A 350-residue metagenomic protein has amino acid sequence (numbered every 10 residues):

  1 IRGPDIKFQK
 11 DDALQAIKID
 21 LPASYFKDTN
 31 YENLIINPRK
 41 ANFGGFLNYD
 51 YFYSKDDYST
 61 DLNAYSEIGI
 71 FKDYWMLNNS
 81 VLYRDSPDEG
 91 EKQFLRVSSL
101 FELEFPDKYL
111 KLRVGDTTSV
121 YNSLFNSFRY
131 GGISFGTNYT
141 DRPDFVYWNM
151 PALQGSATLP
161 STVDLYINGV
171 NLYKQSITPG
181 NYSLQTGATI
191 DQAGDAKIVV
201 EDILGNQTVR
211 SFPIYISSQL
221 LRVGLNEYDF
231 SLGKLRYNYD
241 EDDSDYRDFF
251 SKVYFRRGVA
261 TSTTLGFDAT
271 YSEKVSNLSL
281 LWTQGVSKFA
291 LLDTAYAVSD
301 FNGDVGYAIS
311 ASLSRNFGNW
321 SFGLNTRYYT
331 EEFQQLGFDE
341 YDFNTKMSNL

Functional and structural regions predicted by a protein language model:
I1-N226, L235, S279-L350: Outer-membrane beta-barrel channel domains
P87-E89, Y239-D242, G266-F267: A generic structural signal for short coil/turn motifs at secondary-structure boundaries
V223-F255: Compositionally biased low-complexity segments at domain edges in trafficked proteins and select soluble regulators
D242-Y246, T270, F301: Alpha-helix capping and helix-loop boundary segments enriched in small/acidic/polar residues
T264-A269, D293-A295: Short catalytic-loop micro-motif centered on adjacent basic/acidic residues
V275-N277: Feature captures the catalytic cores and cofactor-binding loops of soluble hydro-lyases/lyases that act on carboxylate
